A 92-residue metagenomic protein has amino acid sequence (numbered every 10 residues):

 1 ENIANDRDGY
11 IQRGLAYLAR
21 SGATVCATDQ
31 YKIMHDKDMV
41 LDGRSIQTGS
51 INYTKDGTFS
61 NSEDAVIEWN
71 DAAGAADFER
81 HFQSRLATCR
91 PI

Functional and structural regions predicted by a protein language model:
E1-I92: PLD/PLD-like phosphodiesterase catalytic module centered on the HKD motif
